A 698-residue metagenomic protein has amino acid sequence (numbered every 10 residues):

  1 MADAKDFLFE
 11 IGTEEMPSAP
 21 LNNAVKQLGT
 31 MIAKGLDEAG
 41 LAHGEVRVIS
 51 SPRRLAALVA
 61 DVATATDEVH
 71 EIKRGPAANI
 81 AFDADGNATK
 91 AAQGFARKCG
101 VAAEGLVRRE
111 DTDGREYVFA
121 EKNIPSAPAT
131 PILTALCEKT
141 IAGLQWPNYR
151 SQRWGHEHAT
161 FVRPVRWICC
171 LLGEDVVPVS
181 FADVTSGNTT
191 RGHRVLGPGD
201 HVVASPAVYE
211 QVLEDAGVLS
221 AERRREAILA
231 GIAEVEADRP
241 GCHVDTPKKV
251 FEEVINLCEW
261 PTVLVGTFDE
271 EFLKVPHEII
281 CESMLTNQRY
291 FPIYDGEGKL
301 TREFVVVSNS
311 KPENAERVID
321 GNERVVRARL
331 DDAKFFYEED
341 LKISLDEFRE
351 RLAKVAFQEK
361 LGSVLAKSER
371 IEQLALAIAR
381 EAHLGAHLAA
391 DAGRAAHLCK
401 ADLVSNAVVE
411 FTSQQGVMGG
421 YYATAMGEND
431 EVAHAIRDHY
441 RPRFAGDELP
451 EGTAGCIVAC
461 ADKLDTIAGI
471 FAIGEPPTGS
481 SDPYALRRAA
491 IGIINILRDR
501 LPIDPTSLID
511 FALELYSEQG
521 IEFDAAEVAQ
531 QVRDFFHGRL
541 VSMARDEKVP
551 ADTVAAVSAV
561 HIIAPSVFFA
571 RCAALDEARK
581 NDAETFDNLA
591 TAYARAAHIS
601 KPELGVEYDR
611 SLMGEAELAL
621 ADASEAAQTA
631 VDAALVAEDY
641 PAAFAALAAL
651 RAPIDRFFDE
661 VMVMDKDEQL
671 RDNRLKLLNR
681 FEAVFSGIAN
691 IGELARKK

Functional and structural regions predicted by a protein language model:
M1-K698: Amphipathic alpha-helical "coupling" segments that flank catalytic cores
